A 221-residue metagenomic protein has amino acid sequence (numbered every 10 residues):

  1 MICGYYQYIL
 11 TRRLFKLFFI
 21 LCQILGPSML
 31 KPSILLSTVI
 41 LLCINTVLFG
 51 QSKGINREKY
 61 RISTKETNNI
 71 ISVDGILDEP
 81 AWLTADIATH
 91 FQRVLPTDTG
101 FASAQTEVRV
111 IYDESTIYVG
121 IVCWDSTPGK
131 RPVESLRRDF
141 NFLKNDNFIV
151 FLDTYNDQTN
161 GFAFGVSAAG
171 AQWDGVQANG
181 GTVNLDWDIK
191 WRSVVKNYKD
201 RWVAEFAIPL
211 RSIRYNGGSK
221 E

Functional and structural regions predicted by a protein language model:
Y5-N56: Bacterial Sec-dependent N-terminal signal peptides
G50-E221: Structural preference for beta-rich elements and adjacent junctions enriched in aromatics
